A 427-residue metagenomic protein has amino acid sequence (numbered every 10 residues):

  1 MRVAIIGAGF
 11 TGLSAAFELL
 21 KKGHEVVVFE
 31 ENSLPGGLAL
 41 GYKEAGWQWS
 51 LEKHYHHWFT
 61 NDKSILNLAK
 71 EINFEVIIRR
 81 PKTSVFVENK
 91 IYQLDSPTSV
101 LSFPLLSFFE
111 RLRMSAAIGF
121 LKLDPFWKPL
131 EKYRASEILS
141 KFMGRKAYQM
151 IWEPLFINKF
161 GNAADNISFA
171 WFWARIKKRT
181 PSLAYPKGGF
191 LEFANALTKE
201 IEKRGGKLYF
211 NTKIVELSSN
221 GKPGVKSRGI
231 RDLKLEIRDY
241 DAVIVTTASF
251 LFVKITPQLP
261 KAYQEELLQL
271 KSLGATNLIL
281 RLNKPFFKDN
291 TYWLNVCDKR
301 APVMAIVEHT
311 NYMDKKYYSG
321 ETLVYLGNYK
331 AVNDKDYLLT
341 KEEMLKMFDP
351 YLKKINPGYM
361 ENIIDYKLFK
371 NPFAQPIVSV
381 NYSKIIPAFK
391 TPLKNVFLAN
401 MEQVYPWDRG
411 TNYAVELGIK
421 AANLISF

Functional and structural regions predicted by a protein language model:
R2-V28: N-terminal Rossmann-like FAD-binding beta1-loop-alpha1 element of flavoenzymes
L20-A45: Glycine-rich FAD pyrophosphate-binding loop
K22, V215-E216, D239-V324, Y329-Y337 (+4 more regions): Mid-domain catalytic core of redox enzymes that form a hydrophobic substrate pocket/lid adjacent to a catalytic redox
G46-P129, K141: Dinucleotide-binding Rossmann-like beta1-alpha1 core, especially the glycine-rich loop that anchors the ADP
A117-K213: Active-site/ligand-binding neighborhood in enzyme catalytic cores
I167, D314-Y318, N371-L398, E402-Y405: FAD-binding beta-loop-beta segment adjacent to the flavin cofactor pocket
V215-R238, V243: Conserved beta-strand-loop-beta-strand element in the redox core of flavoprotein oxidoreductases
E402-I425: A conserved FAD-binding loop/helix module that cradles the flavin
